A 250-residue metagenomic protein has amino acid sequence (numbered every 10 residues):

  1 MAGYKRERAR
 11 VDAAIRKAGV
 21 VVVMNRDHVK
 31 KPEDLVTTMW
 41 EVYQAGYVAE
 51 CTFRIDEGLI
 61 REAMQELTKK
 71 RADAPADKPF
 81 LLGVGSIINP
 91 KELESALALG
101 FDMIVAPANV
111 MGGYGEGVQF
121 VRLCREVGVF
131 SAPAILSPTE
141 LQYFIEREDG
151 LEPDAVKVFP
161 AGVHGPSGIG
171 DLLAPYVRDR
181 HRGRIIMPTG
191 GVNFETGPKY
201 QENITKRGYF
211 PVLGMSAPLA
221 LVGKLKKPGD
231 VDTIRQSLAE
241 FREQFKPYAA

Functional and structural regions predicted by a protein language model:
M1-L82, S86-L99, K226-A250: Conserved N-terminal beta1-alpha1 strand-loop-helix module at the mouth
G3-R10, M187-T189, N193-T196, Y209-F210 (+2 more regions): Active-site pocket-lining/capping segments in soluble small-molecule metabolic enzymes
A18-N25, Y47-C51, F80-S86, M103-A106 (+4 more regions): Hydrophobic faces of well-ordered beta-strands that scaffold small-molecule active sites in alpha/beta enzyme cores
L35-M39, M64, L93, G117-V121 (+2 more regions): Generic hydrophobic/aromatic pocket-lining and core-packing "Φ" positions
T38, Q44-R54, L97, S137-P138 (+3 more regions): Glycine/Thr-rich beta-alpha phosphate-binding loop at enzyme active sites
Y47-C51, F101-G117, A155-I169, R207-S237: Glycine-rich phosphate-binding active-site loops on the catalytic face of alpha/beta enzymes
E57-P90, E116-P138, S167-N193, Q236-A250: Alpha-helix-loop-beta-strand connector modules within alpha/beta enzyme cores
N89-L99, P138-G150, V192-L213: Catalytic cores of alpha/beta
